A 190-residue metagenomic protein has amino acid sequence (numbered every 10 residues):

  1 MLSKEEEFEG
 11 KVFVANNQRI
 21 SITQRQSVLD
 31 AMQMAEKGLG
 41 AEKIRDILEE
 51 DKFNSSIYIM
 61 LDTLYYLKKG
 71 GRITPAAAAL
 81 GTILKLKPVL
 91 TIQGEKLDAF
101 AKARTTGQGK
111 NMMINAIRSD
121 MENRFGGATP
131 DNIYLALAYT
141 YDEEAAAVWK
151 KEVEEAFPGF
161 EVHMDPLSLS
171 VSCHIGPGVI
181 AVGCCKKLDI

Functional and structural regions predicted by a protein language model:
M1-F13, R19-L29, Q33-I190: Mixed-charge interfacial surface used for oligomerization/domain docking and macromolecular partner engagement
